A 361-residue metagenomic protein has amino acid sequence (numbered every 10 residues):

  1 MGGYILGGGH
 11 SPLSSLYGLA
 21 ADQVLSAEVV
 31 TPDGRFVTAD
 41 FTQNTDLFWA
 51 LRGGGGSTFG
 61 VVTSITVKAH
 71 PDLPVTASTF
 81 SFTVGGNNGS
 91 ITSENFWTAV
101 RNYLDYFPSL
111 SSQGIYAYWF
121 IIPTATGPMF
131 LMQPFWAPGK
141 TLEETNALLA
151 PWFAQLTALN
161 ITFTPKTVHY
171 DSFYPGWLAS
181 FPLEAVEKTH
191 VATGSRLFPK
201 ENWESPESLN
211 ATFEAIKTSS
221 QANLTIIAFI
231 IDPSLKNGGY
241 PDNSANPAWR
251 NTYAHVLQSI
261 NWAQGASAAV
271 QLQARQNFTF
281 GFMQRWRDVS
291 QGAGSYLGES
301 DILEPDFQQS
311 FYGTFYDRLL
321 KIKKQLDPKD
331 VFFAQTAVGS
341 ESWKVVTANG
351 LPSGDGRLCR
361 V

Functional and structural regions predicted by a protein language model:
M1-V361: Soluble FAD-dependent oxygen oxidases
